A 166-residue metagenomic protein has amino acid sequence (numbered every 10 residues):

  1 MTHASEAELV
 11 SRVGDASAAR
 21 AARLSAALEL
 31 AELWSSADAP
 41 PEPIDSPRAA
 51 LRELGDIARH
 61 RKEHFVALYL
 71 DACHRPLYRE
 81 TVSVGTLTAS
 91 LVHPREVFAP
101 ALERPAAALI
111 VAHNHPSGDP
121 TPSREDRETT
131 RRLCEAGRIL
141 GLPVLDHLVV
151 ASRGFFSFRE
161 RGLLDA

Functional and structural regions predicted by a protein language model:
M1-P41: Long amphipathic alpha-helical segments
E8, A16-L28, R52, C73 (+1 more regions): Active-site-proximal loop/helix of nucleotide/amide-processing enzymes and allied scaffolds
I44-P47: Short, conserved active-site entrance elements at the starts or edges of catalytic domains
L51-I57: Short, basic/aromatic recognition patches
K62-H64: Short, small/polar residue-rich loop motifs at catalytic or cofactor-binding pockets
